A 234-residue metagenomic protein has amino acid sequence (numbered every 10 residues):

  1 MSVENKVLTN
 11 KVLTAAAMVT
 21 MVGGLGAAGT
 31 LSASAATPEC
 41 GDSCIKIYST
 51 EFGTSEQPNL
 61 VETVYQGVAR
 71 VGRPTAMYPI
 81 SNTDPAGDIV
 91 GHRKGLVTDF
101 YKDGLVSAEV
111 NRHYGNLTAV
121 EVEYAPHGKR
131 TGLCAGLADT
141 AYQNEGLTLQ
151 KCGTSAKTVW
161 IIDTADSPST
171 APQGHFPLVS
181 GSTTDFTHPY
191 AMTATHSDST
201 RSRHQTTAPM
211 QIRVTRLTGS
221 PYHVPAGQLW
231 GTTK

Functional and structural regions predicted by a protein language model:
M1-A35: Secretory targeting and sorting signals
A36-K234: Lectin-like carbohydrate-binding module/patch detector with strong preference for beta-trefoil
